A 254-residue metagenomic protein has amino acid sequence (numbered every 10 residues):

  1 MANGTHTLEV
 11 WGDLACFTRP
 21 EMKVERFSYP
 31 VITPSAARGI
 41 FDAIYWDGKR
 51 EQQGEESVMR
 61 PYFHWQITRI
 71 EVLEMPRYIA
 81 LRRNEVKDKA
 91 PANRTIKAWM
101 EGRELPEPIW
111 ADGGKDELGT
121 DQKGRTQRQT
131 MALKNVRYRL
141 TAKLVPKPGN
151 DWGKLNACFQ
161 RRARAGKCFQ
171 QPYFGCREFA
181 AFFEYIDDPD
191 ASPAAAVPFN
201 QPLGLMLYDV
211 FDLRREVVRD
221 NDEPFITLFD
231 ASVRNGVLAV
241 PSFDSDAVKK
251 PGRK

Functional and structural regions predicted by a protein language model:
M1-A2, R139: N-terminal, Lys/Arg-enriched amphipathic/low-complexity engagement segments that precede the first folded domain
A2-Q53: N-terminal ordered "arm"
H6, T68, Y138: Residue-level detector of short, conserved catalytic/binding motifs and their immediate flanks
V10-L14, E74, L140-P148: Beta-strand elements of well-folded, non-transmembrane domains
V24-V31, R60, T126, T130: Short, charged/polar micro-motifs that form catalytic or ligand-binding hotspots
I32-G39, Y62-W65, N135: Short, well-structured alpha-helical interface segments that form or flank functional binding sites
E51-N84: Short, structured protein-protein interaction patches enriched in aromatics and acidic/basic residues, typified by
R83-K254: Internal, well-folded beta-alpha domain core
